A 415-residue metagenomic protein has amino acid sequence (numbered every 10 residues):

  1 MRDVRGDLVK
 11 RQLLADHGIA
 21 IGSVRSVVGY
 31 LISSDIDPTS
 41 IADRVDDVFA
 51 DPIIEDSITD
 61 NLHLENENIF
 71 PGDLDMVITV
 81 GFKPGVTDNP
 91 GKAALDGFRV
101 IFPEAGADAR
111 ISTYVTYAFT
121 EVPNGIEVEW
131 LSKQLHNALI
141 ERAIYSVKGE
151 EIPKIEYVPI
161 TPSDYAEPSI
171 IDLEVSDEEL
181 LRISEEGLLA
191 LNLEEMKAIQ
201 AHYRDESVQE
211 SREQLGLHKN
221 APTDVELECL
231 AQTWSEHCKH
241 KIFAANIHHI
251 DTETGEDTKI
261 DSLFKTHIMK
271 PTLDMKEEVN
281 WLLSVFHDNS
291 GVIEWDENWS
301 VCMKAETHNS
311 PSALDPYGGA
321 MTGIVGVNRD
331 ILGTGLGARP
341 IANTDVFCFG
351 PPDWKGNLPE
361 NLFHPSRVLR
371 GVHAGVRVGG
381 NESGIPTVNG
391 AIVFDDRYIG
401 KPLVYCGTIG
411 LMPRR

Functional and structural regions predicted by a protein language model:
M1-R415: Core nucleic-acid recognition elements
